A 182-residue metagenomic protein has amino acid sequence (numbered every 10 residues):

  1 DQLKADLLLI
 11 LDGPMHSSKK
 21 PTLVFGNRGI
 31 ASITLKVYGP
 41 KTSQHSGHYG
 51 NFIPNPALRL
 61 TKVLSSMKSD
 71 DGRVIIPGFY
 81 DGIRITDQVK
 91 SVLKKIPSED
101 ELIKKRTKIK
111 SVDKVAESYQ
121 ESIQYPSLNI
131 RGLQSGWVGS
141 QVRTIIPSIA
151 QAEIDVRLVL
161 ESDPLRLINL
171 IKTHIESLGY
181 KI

Functional and structural regions predicted by a protein language model:
D1, S177-I182: Short, intrinsically disordered, charge-balanced linker/junction segments flanking boundaries in proteins
D1-S111, E117-P126: Fold-level recognition of mixed alpha/beta catalytic cores in primary-metabolism enzymes, strongest
P14-H16, P40-T42, S135-W137, R157-E161: Short, glycine-/Ser/Thr-/acidic-enriched flexible segments
G39-S43, S148-E153, I182: Short acidic (Asp/Glu) and glycine-rich catalytic loops that position anionic groups and cofactors
H48-N55, V142, I146, V159: Short alpha-helix boundary/capping segments
V112, S118-T144, S148-A150, D155 (+1 more regions): A structural supersecondary motif
E161-L167: Short, conserved charged micro-motifs
L167-E176: Short amphipathic alpha-helices in soluble, non-transmembrane regions that often serve as interface/regulatory elements
